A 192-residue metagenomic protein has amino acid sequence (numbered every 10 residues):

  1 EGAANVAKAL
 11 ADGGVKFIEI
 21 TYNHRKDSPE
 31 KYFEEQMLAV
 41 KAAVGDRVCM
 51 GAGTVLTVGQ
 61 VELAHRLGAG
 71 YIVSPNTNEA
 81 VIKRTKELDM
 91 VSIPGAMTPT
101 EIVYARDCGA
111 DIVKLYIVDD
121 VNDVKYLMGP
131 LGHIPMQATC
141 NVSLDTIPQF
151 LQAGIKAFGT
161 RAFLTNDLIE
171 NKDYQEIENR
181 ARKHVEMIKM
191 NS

Functional and structural regions predicted by a protein language model:
E1-M50, V55-L67, E87, Q152 (+1 more regions): Conserved N-terminal beta1-alpha1 strand-loop-helix module at the mouth
V6, L56-L67, T100-G109, D123 (+1 more regions): Catalytic cores of alpha/beta
F17-D27, R47-L56, V61-E62, A69-T77 (+3 more regions): Catalytic beta/alpha-barrel core
I18-R25, Y71-V81, Y116-D123, G154-I177: Glycine-rich phosphate-binding active-site loops on the catalytic face of alpha/beta enzymes
V81, T85, E101, V124: Aromatic/hydrophobic pocket-lining residues that form π-stacking "cages" and hydrophobic walls in ligand
S92, V124-L131, A138: CoA-thioester-processing core
P130-G132, I147-A153, E178: C-terminal output/effector regions of signal-responsive regulators
P135-S143: Active-site glycine- and acidic-residue-rich loops that bind and position anionic ligands or nucleotide-like cofactors
